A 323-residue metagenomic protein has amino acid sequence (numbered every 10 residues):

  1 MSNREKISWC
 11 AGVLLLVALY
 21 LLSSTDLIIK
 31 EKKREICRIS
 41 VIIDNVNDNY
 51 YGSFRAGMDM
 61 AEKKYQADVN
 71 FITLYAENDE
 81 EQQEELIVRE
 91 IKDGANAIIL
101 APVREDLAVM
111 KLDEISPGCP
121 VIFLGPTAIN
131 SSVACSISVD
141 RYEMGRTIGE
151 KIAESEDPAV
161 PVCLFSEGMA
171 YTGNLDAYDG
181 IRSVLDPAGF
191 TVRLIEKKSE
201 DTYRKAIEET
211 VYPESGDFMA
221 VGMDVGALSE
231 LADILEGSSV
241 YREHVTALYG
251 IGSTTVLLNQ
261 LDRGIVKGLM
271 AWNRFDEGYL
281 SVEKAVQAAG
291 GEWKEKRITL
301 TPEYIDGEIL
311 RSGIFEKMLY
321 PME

Functional and structural regions predicted by a protein language model:
S8-S24: Hydrophobic membrane-insertion alpha-helices, especially the h-region of bacterial N-terminal signal peptides
T25-F54, A134-C135, P161-A170: Short beta-strand segments enriched in small/hydrophobic residues
I39-A56, A61, N70-E81, V103-E105: Extracytoplasmic "Venus flytrap"
I91-P102, P120-L124, V162-S166, V192-R193 (+3 more regions): Periplasmic-binding protein-like
L107-E143, T254-D262: Flexible loop/hinge segments that line or gate small-molecule binding clefts
I122, V225-G226, G237-K267, Y304-I309: Venus flytrap/periplasmic-binding-protein-like
S136-P161, S253-L257, N273-G290: Hydrophobic alpha-helical segments within soluble ligand-binding/sensing domains
D276-E323: Hinge/cleft segment of the Venus flytrap/periplasmic-binding protein
